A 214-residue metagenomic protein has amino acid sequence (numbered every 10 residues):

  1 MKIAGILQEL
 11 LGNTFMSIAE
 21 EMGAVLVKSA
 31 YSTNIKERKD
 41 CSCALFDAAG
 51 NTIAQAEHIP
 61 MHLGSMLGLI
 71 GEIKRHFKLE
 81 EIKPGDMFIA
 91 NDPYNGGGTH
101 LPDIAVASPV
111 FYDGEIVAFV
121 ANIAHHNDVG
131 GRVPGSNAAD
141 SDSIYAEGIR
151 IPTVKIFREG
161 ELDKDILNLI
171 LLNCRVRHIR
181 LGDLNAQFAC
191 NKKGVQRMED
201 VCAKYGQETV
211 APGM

Functional and structural regions predicted by a protein language model:
K2-L10, R150-M214: N-terminal leader/propeptide and maturation segments of large enzyme subunits in energy/redox metabolism and hydrolases
T14-R38, K74-K78, D92-G98: Short, basic/aromatic recognition patches
E37-C41, P102-A105: Short, small/polar residue-rich loop motifs at catalytic or cofactor-binding pockets
C43-D47: Short hydrophobic alpha-helical segments used for membrane anchoring or interfacial signaling
A48-Q55, L67-D92: Regulatory sensory and allosteric helical modules in signal-transduction proteins and certain transcription factors
P60-I73, N127-S136: A short, polar/charged loop-to-alpha-helix boundary motif
D103-D113, A121: A short, hydrophobic, proline-anchored segment that marks a local hinge/packing element in signaling and regulatory
I116-N173: Gly/Pro-rich active-site capping loops and adjacent beta-alpha segments that organize cofactor/substrate pockets
